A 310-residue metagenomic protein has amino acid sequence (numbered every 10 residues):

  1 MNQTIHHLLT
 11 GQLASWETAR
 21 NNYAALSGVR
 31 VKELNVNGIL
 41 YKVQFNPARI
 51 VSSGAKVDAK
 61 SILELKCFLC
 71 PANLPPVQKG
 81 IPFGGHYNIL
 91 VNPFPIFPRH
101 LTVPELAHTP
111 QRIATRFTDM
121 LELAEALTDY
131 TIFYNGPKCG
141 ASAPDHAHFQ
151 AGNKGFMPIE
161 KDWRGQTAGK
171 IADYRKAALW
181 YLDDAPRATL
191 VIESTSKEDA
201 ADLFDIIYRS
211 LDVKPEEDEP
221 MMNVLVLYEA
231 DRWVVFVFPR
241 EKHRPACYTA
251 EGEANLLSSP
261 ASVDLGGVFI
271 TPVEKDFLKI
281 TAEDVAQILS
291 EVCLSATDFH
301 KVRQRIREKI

Functional and structural regions predicted by a protein language model:
M1-D119, K154-I310: Active-site microenvironments that recognize anionic phosphate/pyrophosphate groups
N35-N37, A126, A143: Solvent-exposed loop and beta-edge segments used for protein-protein assembly and interaction
G85-Y87, R99-H100, T128-I132, D145-F149: Generic beta-strand structural signal
E105-L106, G136, A143-F156: Histidine-centered catalytic micro-motifs
L121-T131, C139-G140, K154-P158, V213: Secondary-structure boundary elements
Y130-A143, E217-Y228: A short glycine-rich, hydrophobically flanked beta-strand micro-motif that places a catalytic Asp/Glu for divalent metal
